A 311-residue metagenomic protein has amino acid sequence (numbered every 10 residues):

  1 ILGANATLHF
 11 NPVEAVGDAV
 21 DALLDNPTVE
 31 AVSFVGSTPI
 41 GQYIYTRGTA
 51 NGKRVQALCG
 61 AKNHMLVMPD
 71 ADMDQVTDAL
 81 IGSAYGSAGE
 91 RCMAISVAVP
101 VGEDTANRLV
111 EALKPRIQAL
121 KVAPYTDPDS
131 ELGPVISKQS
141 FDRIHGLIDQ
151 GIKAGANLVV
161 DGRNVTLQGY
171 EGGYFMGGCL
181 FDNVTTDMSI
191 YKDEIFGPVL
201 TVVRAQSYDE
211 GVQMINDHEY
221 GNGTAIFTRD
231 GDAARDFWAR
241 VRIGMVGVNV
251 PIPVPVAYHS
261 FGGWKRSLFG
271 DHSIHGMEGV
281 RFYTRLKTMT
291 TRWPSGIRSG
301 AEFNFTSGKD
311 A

Functional and structural regions predicted by a protein language model:
I1-V20: PLP-dependent aminotransferase-like
A4, D25, T38-T185, M214 (+3 more regions): ALDH superfamily catalytic-core signature
T7, N26-V29, L66, K121-P124 (+4 more regions): Conserved C-terminal structural/oligomerization subdomain of aldehyde/semialdehyde dehydrogenase
L8-N11, R54, N157, T201: Conserved beta-strand segments of alpha/beta enzyme cores
E14-A22, G36-Y43: Beta-loop-alpha module in the N-terminal Rossmann-like domain of NAD(P)-dependent dehydrogenases, especially those
A15, P69, R229: Cofactor-binding loop segments of dinucleotide-utilizing enzymes, especially the Rossmann-like FAD- and NAD(P)+-binding
V16-A19, A61, Q206-Y208: Short helix-initiation/N-cap motifs at beta->coil->alpha
A31-V35: Periplasmic-binding protein-like
